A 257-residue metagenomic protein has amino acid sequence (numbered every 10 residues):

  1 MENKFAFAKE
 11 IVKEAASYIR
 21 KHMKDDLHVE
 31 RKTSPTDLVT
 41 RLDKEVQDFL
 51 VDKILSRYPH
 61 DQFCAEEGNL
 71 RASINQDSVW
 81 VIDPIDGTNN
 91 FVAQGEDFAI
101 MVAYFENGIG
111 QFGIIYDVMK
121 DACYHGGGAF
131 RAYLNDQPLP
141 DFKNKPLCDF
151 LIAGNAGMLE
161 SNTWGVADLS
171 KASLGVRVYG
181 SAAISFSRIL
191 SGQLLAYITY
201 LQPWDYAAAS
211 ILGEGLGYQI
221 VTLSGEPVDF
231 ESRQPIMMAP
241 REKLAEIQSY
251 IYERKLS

Functional and structural regions predicted by a protein language model:
M1-I85: N-terminal subdomain of lithium-sensitive/metallo-dependent phosphomonoesterases centered on the IMPase/IPPase/PAP
I19, D43, I54, T88 (+5 more regions): Residue-level signal for inorganic ion chemistry
D25, F98, G126-F130, E214 (+1 more regions): A short, compositionally biased
R31, A72-I74, N107, H125 (+2 more regions): Solvent-exposed alpha-helices and their adjacent loops that cap or buttress functional pockets in soluble metabolic
K44, E67, P84-G87, V118 (+2 more regions): Generic detector of well-ordered alpha-helical packing
I74-Y133: DPxDG-like acidic metal-binding loop motif
L134-P138: A structural micro-motif at secondary-structure boundaries
F142-S257: An extended, acidic
